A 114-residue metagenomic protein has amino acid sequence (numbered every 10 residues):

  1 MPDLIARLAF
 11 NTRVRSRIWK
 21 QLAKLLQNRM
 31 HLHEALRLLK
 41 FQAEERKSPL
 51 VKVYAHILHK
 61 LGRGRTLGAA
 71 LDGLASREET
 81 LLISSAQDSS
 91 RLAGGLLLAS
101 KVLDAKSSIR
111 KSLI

Functional and structural regions predicted by a protein language model:
M1-I114: Catalytic metal-binding core of the metallo-beta-lactamase
